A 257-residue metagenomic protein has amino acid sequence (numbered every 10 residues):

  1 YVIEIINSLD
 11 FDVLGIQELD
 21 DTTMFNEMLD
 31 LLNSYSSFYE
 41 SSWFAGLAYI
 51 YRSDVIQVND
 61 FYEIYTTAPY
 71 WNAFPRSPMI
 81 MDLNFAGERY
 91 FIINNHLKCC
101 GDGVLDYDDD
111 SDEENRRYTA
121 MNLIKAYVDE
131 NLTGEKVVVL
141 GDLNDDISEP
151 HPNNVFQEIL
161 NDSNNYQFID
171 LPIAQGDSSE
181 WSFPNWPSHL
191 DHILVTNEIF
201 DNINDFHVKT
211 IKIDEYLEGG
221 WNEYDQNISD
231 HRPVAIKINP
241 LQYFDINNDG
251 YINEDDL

Functional and structural regions predicted by a protein language model:
Y1-L32, S42-G46, D109, Y118-N122 (+4 more regions): N-terminal, active-site-proximal structural segment of metallo-dependent hydrolase catalytic domains
D10, L241-Y251: Acidic, divalent-cation-chelating loop motifs in proteins
G15-I16, N94, V139-L140: Generic enzyme active-site microenvironment
L19-K98: Structured beta-strand-rich core segments of catalytic domains in phosphoester-bond hydrolases
D21, C99, D145, I252: Short, glycine/acidic-enriched loop or turn micro-motifs at the edges of active sites
T22, D60-Y62, T67, W71-P75 (+2 more regions): Metal-dependent phosphoester-hydrolase catalytic domains
N26-L31, D129, H151, D249-L257: Alpha-helical segments with a strong preference for the paired helices of cellulosomal dockerin domains
D54, P75, M81-A126, E130-N131: Metal-dependent phosphoester/phosphodiester hydrolase catalytic core
